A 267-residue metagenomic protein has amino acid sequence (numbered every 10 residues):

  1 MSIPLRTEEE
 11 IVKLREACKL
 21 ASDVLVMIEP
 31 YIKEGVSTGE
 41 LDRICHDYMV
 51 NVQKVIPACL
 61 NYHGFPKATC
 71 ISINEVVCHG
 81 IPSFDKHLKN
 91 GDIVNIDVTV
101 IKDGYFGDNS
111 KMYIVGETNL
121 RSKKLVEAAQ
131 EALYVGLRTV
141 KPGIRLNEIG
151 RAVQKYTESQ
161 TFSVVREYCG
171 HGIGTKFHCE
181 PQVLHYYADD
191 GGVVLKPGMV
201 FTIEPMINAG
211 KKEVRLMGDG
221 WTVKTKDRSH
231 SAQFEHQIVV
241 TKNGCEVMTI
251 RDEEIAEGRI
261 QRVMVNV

Functional and structural regions predicted by a protein language model:
M1-V267: Active-site neighborhoods and metal-handling regions in enzymes and metal-associated proteins
